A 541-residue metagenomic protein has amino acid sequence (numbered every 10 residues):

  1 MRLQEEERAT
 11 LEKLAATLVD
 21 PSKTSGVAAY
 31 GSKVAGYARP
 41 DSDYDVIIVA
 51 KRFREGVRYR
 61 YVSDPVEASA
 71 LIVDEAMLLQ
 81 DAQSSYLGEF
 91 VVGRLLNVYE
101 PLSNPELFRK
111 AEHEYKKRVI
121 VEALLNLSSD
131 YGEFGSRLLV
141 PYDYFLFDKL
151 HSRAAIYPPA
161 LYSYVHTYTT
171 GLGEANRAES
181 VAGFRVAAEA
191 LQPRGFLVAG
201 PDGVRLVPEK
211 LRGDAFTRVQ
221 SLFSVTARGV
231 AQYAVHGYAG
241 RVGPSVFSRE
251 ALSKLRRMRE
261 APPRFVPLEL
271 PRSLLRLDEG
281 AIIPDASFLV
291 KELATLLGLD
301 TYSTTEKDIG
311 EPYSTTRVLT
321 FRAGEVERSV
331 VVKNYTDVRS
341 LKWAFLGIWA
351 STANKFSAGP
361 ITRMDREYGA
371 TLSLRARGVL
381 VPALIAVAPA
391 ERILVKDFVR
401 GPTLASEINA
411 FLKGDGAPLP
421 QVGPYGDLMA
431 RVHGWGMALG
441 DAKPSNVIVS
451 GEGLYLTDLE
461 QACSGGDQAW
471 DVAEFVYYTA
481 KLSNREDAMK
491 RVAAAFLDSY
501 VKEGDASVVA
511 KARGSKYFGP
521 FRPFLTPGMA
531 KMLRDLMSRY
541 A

Functional and structural regions predicted by a protein language model:
M1-K23, V34-D41, A50-L277: Catalytic core of pol beta-like nucleotidyltransferases
K254-G310, T526: Juxta-kinase regulatory segment immediately upstream of eukaryotic protein kinase catalytic domains
T315-T362: ATP-binding glycine-rich loop module of kinase domains
K342-W343, G347, P360-R363, P382-L419: Conserved structural core of kinase catalytic domains
M364-V381, A405-S445: Conserved kinase catalytic-core helix
S445-E474: Catalytic activation segment of kinase domains across protein kinase-like and atypical kinase folds
A469-K502: Active-site activation/catalytic loop segments of kinase-like enzymes and analogous catalytic loops in related
D487-R491, R522-A541: ATP/Mg2+ or Mg2+-diphosphate-binding catalytic cores that bind nucleotide phosphates or diphosphates via glycine-rich
